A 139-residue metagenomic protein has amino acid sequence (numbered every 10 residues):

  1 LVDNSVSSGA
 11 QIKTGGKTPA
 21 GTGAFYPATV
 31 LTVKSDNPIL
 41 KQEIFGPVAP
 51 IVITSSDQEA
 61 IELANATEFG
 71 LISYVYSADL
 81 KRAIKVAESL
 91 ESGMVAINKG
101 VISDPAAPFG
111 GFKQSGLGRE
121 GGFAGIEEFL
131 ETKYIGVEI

Functional and structural regions predicted by a protein language model:
G9-K17: Short secondary-structure junctions
T18, F25-I139: Conserved C-terminal structural/oligomerization subdomain of aldehyde/semialdehyde dehydrogenase
